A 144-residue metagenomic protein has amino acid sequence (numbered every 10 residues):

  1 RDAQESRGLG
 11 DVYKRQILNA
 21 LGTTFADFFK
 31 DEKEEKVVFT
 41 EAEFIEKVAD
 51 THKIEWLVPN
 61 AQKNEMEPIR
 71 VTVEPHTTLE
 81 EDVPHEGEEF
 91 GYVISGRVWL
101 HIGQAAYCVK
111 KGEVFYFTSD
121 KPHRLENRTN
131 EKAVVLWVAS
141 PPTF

Functional and structural regions predicted by a protein language model:
D2-Y13: Single conserved hydrophobic/aromatic residue that forms the stacking wall/gate of nucleotide- or nucleobase-binding
Y13-D27, K33: DNA major-groove recognition helix of helix-turn-helix/homeodomain DNA-binding modules
E43-E81, V138-T143: A short glycine-rich, His/Asp/Glu-containing loop-to-beta-strand
H52, K110, S119-F144: Ligand-binding loop in jelly-roll beta-barrel domains
V73, V83-L100: Short, conserved beta-strand element in jelly-roll/cupin
L79-H85, E126-R128: Short histidine-centered beta-strand/loop micro-motifs that create catalytic or ligand/metal-coordination sites
Q104-T118: Short acidic-glycine-tyrosine-enriched beta hairpin
